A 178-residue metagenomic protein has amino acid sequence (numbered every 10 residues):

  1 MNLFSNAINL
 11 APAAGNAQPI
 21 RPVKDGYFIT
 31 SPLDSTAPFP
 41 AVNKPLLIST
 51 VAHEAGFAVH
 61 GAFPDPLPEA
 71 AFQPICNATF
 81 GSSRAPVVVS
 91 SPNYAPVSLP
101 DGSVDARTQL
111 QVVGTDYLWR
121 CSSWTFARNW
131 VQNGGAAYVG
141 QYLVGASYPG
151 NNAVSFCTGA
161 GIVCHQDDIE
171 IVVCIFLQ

Functional and structural regions predicted by a protein language model:
M1-L67, A71, Q109-Q132: Substrate-access "cap/lid" subdomains that shape and gate the entrance to catalytic or ligand-binding pockets
M1-N2, N77, I169, Q178: Generic low-polarity alpha-helical segments
I8, T79, P92-Y94, F176: Alpha-helix boundary/capping residues
P19, G81-N133, A137-V144: Alpha/beta-hydrolase fold catalytic core
L33-D34, D101-Y117, S155-G159, F176-Q178: Active-site rim elements
F63-A85, V89-P92: N-terminal leader/propeptide and maturation segments of large enzyme subunits in energy/redox metabolism and hydrolases
C121-W124, R128-Q178: Mobile gating loops/cap/lid regions near enzyme active sites that modulate substrate access
